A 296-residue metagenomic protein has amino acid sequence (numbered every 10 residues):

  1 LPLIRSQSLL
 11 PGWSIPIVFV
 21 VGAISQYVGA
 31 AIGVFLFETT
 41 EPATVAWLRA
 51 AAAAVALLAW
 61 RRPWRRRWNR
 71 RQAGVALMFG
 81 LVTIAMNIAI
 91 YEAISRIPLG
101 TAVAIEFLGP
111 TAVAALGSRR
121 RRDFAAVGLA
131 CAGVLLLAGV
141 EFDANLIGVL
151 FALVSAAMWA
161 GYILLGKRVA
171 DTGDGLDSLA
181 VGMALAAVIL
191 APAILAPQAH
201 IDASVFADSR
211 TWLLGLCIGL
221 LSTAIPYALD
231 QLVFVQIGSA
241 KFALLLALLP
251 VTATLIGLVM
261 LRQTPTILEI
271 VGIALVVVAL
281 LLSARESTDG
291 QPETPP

Functional and structural regions predicted by a protein language model:
L1-W47, M78-L81, A85-A89, A132-L135 (+3 more regions): Glycine-/small-residue-enriched transmembrane alpha-helix faces in small-molecule transporters and effluxers
P2-R5, L9, A50, T211 (+1 more regions): C-terminal-most transmembrane helix of multi-pass membrane proteins
L10-I15, T39-A43, W47, W68-A73 (+3 more regions): Juxtamembrane helix-entry segments on the extracytoplasmic side of multipass membrane proteins
V20-V28, I32, W60, L77-E92 (+5 more regions): Hydrophobic alpha-helical transmembrane segments of multi-pass membrane transport proteins, especially secondary
L36, V45, R49, A93 (+6 more regions): Hydrophobic/aromatic residues within transmembrane alpha-helices of multi-pass small-molecule transporters
A51-A56, I105-L116, L185-I189, K241 (+2 more regions): Alpha-helical transmembrane segments of compact multi-pass small-molecule transporters, enriched in specific families
A54-L57, V113-A114, A130, E141-I201 (+3 more regions): Transmembrane alpha-helical segments that form core, pore/gating elements of small-molecule transporters/exporters
L108, R121-E141, I256, L268-S287: Hydrophobic transmembrane alpha-helices of multi-pass small-molecule transport proteins
